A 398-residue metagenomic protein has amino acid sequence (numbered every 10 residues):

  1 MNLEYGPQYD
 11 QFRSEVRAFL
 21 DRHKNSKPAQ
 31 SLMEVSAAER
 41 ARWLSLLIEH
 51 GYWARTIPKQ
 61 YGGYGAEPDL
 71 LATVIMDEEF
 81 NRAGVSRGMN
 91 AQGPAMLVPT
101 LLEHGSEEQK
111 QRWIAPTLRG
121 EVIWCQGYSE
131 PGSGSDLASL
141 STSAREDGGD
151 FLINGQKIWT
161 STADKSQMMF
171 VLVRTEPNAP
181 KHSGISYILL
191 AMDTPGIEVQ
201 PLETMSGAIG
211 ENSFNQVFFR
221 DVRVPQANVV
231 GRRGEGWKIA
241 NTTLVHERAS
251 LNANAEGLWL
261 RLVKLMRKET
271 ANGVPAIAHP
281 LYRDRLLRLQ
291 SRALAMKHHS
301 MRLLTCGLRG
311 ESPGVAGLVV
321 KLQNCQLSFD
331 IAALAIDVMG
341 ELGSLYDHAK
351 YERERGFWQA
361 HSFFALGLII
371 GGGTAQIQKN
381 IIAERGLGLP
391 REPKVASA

Functional and structural regions predicted by a protein language model:
M1-A91, Q109-R112, P116-R119, L251 (+6 more regions): Amphipathic, small/basic residue-rich leader segments at the start of a protein or domain
N2, A66, L71-E78, M96 (+3 more regions): Glycine-rich phosphate/cofactor-binding loops in nucleotide/flavin-utilizing enzymes
P7, V199-K297, L368: Glycine-rich beta->alpha junctions and the first turn(s) of the following alpha-helix
P28-V35, A271, A276, P280 (+1 more regions): C-terminal helix-coil-helix/basic helical segment that borders enzyme active sites and/or dimer interfaces and provides
G88-E108, G134: N-terminal glycine-rich flavin-associated loop
G120-Y128, L172: A short, Trp-centered hydrophobic/proline-enriched beta-strand micro-motif
T142-R145: A structural signal for short hydrophobic beta-strand segments in well-ordered beta-sheet cores
D150, N154-Q200: A short core secondary-structure module
